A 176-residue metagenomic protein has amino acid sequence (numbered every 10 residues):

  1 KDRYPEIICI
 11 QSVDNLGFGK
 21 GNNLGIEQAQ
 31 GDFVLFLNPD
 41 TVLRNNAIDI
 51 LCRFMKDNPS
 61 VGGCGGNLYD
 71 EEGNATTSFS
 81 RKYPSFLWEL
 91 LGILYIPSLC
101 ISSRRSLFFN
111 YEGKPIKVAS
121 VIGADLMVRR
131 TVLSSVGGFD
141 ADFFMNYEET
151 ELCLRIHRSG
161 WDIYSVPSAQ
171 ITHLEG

Functional and structural regions predicted by a protein language model:
K1-D14, L24: Acidic donor-binding segment of Leloir-type glycosyltransferases
D14, F18-E27, L154: Short, conserved alpha-helix that lines the donor NDP-sugar binding/gating region of sugar-transfer enzymes
F18, N22, A47, E149: Conserved donor sugar-nucleotide recognition element shared by glycan-biosynthetic enzymes
V34: Short aromatic/hydrophobic "clamp" motif used to bind/position activated sugar donors
N38-V42: The conserved acidic donor/metal-binding loop of glycosyltransferases
N45-S78: Conserved donor NDP-sugar-binding/catalytic core segment of glycosyltransferases
Y83-A119: Short, flexible, basic/aromatic active-site loop/helix in glycosyltransferases
G113, A119-Q170: A short, conserved alpha-helix in the catalytic core of glycosyltransferases
